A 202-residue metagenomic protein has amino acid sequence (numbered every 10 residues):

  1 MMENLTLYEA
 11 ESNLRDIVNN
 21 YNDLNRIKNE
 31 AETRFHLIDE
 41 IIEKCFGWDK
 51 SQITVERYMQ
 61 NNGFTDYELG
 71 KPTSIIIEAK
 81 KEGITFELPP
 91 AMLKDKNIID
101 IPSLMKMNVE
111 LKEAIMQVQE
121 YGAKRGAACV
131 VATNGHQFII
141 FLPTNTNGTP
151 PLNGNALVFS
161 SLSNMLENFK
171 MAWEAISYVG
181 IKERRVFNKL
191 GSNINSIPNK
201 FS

Functional and structural regions predicted by a protein language model:
M1-C129, Q137-S202: A short, conserved, highly charged catalytic patch centered on acidic carboxylates
